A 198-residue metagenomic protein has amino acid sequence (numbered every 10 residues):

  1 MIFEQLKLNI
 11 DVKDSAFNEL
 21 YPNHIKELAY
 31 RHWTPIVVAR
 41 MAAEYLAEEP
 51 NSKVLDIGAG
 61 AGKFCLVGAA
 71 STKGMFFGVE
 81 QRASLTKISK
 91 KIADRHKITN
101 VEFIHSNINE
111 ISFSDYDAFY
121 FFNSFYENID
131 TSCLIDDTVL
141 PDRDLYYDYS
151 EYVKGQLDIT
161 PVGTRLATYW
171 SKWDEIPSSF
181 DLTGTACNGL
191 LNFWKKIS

Functional and structural regions predicted by a protein language model:
M1-E49: S-adenosyl-L-methionine
N51-G60: Conserved class I S-adenosyl-L-methionine
K63-K73: Conserved SAM-binding loop of SAM-dependent methyltransferases across substrates and taxa, primarily the Class I
M75-E80: Conserved SAM-binding motif I beta-strand of class I
S89: Conserved SAM-binding loop
I98-S106: Conserved SAM-binding strand-loop segment of SAM-dependent methyltransferases
E110-S114: Short conserved loop adjoining the S-adenosyl-L-methionine
N128-S198: C-terminal substrate-binding/active-site "lid" region of AdoMet-derived donor-dependent transferases
